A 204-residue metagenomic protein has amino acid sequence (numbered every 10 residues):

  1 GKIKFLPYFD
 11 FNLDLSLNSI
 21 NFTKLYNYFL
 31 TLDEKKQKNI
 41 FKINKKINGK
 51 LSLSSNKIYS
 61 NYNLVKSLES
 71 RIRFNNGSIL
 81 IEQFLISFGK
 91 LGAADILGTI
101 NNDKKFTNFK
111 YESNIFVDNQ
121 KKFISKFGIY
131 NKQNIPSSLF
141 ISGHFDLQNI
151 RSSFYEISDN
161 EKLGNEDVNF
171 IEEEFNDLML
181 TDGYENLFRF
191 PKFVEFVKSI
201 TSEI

Functional and structural regions predicted by a protein language model:
G1-I204: Membrane-proximal interfacial segments on either side of biological membranes
